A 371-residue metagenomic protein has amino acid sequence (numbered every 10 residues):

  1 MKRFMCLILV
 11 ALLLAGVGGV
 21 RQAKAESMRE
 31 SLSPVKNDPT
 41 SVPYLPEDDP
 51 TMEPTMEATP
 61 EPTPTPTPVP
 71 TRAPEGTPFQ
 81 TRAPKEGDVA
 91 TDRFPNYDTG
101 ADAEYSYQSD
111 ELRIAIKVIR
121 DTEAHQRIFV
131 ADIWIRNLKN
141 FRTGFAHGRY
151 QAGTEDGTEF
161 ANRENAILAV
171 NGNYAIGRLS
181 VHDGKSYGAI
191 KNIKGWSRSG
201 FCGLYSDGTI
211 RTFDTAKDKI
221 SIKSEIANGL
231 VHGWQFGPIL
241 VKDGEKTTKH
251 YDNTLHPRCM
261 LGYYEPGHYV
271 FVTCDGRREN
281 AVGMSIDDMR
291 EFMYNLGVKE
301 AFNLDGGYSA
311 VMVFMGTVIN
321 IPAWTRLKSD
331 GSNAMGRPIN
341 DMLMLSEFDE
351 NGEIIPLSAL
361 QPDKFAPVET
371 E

Functional and structural regions predicted by a protein language model:
M1-F4, I8: Positively charged n-region of N-terminal signal peptides that target proteins for export
C6, G18-E61, P66-E371: Gly/Ser/Thr/Pro-rich low-complexity, intrinsically disordered segments
